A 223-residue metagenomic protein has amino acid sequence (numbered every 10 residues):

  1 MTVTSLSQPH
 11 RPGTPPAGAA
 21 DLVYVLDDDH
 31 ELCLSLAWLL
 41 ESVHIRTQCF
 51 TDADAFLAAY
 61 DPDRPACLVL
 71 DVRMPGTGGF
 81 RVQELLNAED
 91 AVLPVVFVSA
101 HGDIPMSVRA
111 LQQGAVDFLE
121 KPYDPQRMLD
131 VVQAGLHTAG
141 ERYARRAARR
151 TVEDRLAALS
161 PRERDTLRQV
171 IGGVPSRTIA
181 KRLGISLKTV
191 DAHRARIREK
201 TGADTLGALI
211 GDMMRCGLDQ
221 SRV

Functional and structural regions predicted by a protein language model:
M1-Y24, H30, A37, T151 (+1 more regions): Non-catalytic signal-transmission and effector/linker regions of two-component phosphorelay proteins
A17-L32, L36-L40, A53, L68-D71 (+1 more regions): Conserved acidic segment of CheY-like receiver
C33, P75, S99, D103: The feature encodes the CheY-like receiver
C49-C67: Acidic, metal-coordinating helix/loop segments flanking the phosphotransfer/catalytic sites of two-component signaling
T51-D52, P75-E84: Acidic catalytic/metal-coordinating carboxylates
D103-P105, L119, Y123-V132, T178 (+1 more regions): C-terminal output helix
R198-V223: Basic, Lys/Arg-enriched C-terminal extension of HTH/homeodomain DNA-binding domains
